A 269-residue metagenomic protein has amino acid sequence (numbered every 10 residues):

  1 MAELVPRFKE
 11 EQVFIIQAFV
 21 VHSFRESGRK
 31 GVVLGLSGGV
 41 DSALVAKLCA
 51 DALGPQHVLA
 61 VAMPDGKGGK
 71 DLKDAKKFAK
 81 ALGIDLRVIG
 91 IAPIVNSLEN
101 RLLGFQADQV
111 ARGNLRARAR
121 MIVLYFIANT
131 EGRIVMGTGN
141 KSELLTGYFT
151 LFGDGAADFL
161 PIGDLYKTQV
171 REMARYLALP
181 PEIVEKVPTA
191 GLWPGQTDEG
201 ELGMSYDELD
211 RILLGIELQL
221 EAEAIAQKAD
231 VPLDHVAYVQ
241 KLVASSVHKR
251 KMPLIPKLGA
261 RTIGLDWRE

Functional and structural regions predicted by a protein language model:
M1-L34, L44-L59, G66-E269: ATP/NTP-dependent adenylation/nucleotidyl-transfer catalytic domains that generate, transfer, or process NMP-activated
G39: Conserved G/P- and acidic residue-centered "switch" motifs that form tight phosphate/ATP-binding loops in soluble
